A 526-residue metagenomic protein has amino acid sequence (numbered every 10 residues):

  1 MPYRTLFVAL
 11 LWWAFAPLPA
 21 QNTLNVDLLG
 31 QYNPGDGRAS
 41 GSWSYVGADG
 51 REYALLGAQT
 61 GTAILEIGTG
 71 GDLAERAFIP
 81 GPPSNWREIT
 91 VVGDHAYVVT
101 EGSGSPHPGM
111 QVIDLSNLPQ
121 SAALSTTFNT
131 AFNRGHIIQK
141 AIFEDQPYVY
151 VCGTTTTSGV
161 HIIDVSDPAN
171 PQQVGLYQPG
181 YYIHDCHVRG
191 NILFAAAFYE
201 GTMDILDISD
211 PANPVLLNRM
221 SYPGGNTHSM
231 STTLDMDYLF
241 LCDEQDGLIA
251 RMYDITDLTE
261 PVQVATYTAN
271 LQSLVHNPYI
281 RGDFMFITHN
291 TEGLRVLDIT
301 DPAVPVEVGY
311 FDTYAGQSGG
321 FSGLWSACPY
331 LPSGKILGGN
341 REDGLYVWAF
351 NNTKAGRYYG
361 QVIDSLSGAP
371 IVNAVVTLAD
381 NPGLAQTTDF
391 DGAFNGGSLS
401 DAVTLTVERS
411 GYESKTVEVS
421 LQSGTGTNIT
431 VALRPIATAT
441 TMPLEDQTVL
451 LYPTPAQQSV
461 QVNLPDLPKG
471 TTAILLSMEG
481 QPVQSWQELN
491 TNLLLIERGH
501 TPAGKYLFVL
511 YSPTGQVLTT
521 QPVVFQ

Functional and structural regions predicted by a protein language model:
M1-T23, T440: Bacterial Sec-dependent N-terminal signal peptides
A20-L366, Q386: Feature marking well-ordered beta-strand scaffolds used for ligand recognition
W348-A369, I429-Y452: Residue-level detector of functionally pivotal "anchor" positions at catalytic/ligand-binding pockets or at interdomain
G356, D380-P382, P468-G470: Short, small/polar residue-rich loop motifs at catalytic or cofactor-binding pockets
S367-V372, L378-S398, V419, E488: Short, acidic Ser/Thr/Gly-rich low-complexity loop/linker segments typical of extracellular and cell-surface proteins
V372-T377, L399, T404-T416, P443-Y452 (+1 more regions): C-terminal outer-membrane/trafficking sorting elements
F394, T427-I429, N492-I496: Short strand-edge motifs at loop-to-beta-strand transitions and within beta-strands of extracellular beta-rich domains
E418-T425, A432-R434, P522-Q526: Short beta-strand edge segments in extracellular beta-sheet folds
